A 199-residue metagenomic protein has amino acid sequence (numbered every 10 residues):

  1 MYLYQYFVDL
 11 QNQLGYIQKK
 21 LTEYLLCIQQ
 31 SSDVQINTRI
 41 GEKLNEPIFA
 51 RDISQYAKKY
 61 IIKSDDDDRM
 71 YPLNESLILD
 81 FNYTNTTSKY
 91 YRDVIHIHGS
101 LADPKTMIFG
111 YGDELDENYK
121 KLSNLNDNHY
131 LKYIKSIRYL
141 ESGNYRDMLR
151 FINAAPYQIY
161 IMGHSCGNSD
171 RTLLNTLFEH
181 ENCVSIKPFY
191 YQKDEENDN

Functional and structural regions predicted by a protein language model:
M1-S142: Extended, H/D-rich, highly charged conserved domains that either
L131, K135, Y145, P156-Y160: A near-ubiquitous, low-amplitude feature marking generic local secondary-structure context
L140-R150: A short, well-structured beta->alpha microelement
M148-N199: SIR2/sirtuin-family catalytic core signature
